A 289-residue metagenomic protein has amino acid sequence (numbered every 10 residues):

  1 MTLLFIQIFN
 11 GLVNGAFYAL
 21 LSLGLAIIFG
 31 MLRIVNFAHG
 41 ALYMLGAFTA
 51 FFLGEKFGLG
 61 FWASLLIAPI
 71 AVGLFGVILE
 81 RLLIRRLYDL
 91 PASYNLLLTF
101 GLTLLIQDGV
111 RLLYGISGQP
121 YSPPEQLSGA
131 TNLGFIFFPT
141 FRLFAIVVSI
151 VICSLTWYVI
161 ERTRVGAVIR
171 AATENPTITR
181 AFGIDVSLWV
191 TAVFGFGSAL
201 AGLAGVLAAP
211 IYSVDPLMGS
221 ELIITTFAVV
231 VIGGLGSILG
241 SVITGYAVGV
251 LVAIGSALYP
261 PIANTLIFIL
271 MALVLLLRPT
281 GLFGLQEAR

Functional and structural regions predicted by a protein language model:
M1-L20, T49, F61-S64, L90-N95 (+4 more regions): Membrane-interfacial amphipathic/re-entrant helices at transmembrane-helix boundaries
F9, M31-I78, L82, L87 (+1 more regions): Membrane-embedded helix boundary and interhelical linker motif in transport proteins
N14, I136-V214, I238-T244: Helix-loop-helix "hairpin" substructures at the membrane interface of multi-pass membrane proteins
Y18, G58-I70, T191-A201, G205-M271 (+1 more regions): Transmembrane alpha-helical segments in multi-pass inner-membrane proteins
A47-F51, P69-F75, L102-V110, V148-W157 (+4 more regions): Hydrophobic core segments of alpha-helical transmembrane domains in multi-pass membrane transport and ion-translocation
L59-L102, G109, I243-V248, R278-P279: Alpha-helical transmembrane segments within multi-pass membrane transporters and channels
L82, L113, T173-A181, D185-L188 (+1 more regions): Cytosolic-side transmembrane-helix boundaries in multi-pass membrane proteins
R86-L87, A92-R162, W189, I254 (+2 more regions): Transmembrane helix-bundle core of multi-pass membrane transporters and related energy-transducing complexes
